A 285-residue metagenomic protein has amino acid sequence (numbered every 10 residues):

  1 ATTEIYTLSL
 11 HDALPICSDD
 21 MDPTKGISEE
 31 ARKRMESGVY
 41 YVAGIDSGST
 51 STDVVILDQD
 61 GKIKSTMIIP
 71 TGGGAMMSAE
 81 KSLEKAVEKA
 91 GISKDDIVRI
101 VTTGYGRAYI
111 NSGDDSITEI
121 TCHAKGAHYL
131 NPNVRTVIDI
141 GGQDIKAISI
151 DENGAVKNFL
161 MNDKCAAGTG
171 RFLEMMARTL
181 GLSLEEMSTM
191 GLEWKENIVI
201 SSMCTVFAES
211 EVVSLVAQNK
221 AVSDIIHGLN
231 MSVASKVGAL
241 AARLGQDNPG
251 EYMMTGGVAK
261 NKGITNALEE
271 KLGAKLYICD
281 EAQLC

Functional and structural regions predicted by a protein language model:
A1-L14: Short, small-residue-biased leader/transition segments that mark boundaries at the very start of proteins
R32-D60, V134-G154: Gly/Thr-rich phosphate-binding beta-strand-loop-beta motif of the actin/hexokinase/Hsp70
G44-K81, K85, V156-F159, D163-K164: Short glycine-rich, Thr/Ser-proximal phosphate-binding strand/loop in the N-terminal lobe of ATP-dependent enzymes
S65-T71, A90-T121: Short beta-strand-loop/turn "lid" adjacent to the catalytic site in phosphate-handling enzymes
T71-M76, E152-E196, A282: Glycine-rich phosphate-binding loop plus the immediately following alpha-helix
L83-V98, V237-P249: Phosphate/pyrophosphate-binding loops at sites that engage ATP/ADP/AMP, CoA/4′-phosphopantetheine, polyphosphate
Y105, G245-K271, E281-C285: Glycine-rich phosphate-binding loops at beta-strand->alpha-helix junctions
S210-A241: Adenine-nucleotide phosphate-binding core of ATP-dependent small-molecule kinases
